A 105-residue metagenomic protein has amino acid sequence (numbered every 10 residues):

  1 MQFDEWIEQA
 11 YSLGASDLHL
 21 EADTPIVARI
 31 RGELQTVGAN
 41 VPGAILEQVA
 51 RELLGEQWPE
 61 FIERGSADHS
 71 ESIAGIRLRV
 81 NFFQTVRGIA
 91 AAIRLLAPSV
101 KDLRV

Functional and structural regions predicted by a protein language model:
M1-V105: N-terminal "pre-motor" subdomain/linker immediately upstream of P-loop NTPase catalytic cores
